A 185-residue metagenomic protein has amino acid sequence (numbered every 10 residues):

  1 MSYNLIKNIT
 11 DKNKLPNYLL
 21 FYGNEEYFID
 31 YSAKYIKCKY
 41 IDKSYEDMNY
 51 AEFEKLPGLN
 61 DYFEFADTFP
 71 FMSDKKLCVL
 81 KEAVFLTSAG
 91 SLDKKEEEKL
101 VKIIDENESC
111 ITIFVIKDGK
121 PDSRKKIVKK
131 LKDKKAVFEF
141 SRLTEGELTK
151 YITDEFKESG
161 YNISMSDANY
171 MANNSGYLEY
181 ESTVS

Functional and structural regions predicted by a protein language model:
M1-Y40: Glycine-rich P-loop/Walker A and Walker A-like loops and their local beta1-loop-alpha1 context in P-loop NTPases
Y3-N4, D30, K34-S185: Non-catalytic interfacial helical region
